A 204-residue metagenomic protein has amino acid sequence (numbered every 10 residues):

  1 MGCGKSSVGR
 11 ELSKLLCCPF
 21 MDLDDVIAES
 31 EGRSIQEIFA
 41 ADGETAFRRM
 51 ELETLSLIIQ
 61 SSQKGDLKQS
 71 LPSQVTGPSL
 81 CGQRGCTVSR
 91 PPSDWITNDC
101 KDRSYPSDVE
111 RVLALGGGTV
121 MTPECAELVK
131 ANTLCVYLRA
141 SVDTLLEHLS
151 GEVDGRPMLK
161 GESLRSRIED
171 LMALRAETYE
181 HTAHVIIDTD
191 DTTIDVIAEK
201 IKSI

Functional and structural regions predicted by a protein language model:
M1: The conserved Walker
S6: Walker A/P-loop
E11, L15, L71, P91 (+5 more regions): NTP-dependent small-molecule kinase module
D22-K64, Y105-K130, D154-P157, E169: ATP-dependent small-molecule kinase phosphotransfer cores that center on conserved nucleotide phosphate-binding segments
S61-S107: Intrinsic disorder/low-complexity segments
G117-V120, S141-D143, T192: Short glycine-rich anion-binding loops that position phosphate/pyrophosphate groups of nucleotides and phosphorylated
A131-A176: A glycine- and Lys/Arg-enriched "phosphate-lid" helix/loop adjacent to the NTP-binding pocket of small-molecule kinases
